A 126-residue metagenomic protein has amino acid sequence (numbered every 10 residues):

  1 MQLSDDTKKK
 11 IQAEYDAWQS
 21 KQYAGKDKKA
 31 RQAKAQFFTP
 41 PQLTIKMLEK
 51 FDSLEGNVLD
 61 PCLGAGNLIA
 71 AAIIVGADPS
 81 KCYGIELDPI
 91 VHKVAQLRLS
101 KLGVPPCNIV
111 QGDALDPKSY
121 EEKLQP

Functional and structural regions predicted by a protein language model:
M1-P126: SAM-dependent methyltransferase catalytic region
